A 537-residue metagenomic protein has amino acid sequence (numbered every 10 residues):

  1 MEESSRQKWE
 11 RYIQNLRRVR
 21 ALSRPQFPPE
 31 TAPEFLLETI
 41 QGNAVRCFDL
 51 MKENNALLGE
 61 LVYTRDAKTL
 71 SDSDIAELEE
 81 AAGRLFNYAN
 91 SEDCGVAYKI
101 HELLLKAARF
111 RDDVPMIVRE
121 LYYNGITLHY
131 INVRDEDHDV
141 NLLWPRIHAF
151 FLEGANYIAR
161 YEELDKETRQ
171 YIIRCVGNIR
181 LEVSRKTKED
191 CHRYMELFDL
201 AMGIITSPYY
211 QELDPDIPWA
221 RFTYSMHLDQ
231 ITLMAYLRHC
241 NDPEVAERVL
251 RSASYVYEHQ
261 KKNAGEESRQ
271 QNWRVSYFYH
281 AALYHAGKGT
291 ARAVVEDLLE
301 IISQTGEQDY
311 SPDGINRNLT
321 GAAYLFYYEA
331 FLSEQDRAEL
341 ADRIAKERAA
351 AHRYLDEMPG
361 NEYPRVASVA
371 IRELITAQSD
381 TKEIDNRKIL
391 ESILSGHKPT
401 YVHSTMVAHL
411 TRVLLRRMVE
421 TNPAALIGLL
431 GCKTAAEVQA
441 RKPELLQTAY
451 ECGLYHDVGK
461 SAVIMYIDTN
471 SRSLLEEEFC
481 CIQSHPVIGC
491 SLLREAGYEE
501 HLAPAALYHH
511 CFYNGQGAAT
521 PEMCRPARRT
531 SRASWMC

Functional and structural regions predicted by a protein language model:
E2-M406, L410, L414: Non-catalytic interface/linker regions that flank or bridge core catalytic/transmembrane domains
I126, F150-I158, I231-M234, Y257-H259 (+3 more regions): A short, hydrophobic secondary-structure junction motif
E162-E167, D216-W219, L430-G453, L493-C537: Histidine/acidic-rich helix-loop-helix segments that form or flank divalent-metal centers in metalloenzyme catalytic
P208, E212, D216-W219, E266-S268 (+10 more regions): Divalent metal-dependent phosphate-bond-processing catalytic cores, especially two-metal-ion Mg2+/Mn2+ enzymes that act
H352-C481, E495, P521-M523: Acidic/His-rich, divalent-metal-binding segments that scaffold phosphate/diphosphate chemistry
R412-R416, C490, N514: Structural signal for well-ordered, non-membrane alpha-helices
